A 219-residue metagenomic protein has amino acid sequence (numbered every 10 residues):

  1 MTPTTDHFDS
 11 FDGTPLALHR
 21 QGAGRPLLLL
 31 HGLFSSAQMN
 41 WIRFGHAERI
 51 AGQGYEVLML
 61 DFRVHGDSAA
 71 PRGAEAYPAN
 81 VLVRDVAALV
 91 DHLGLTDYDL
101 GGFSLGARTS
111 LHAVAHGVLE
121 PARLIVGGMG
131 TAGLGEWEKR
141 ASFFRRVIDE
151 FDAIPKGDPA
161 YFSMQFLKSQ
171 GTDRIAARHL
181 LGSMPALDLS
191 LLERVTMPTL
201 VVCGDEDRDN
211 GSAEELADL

Functional and structural regions predicted by a protein language model:
F11-A69: Conserved HGGG/HGGXW glycine-rich cap/lid loop of the alpha/beta-hydrolase fold
M39-W41, S68-A74, G135-W137, S212: Conserved catalytic-core motifs of eukaryotic protein kinase domains, centered on the activation segment
R49-G52, M59-D99: Active-site loop/oxyanion-hole signature of alpha/beta-hydrolase fold enzymes
L100-G102, G127: Short beta-strand immediately N-terminal to the catalytic nucleophile in serine-hydrolase-like folds
R108-F151: Flexible "cap/lid" loop of the alpha/beta hydrolase fold
M164-D188: Hydrophobic, aromatic-rich cap/lid helix
V195, V201-C203: Short beta-strand/loop motif that positions the catalytic acidic residue of the alpha/beta-hydrolase fold
R208-E214: Conserved alpha/beta-hydrolase "acid-adjacent" motif
